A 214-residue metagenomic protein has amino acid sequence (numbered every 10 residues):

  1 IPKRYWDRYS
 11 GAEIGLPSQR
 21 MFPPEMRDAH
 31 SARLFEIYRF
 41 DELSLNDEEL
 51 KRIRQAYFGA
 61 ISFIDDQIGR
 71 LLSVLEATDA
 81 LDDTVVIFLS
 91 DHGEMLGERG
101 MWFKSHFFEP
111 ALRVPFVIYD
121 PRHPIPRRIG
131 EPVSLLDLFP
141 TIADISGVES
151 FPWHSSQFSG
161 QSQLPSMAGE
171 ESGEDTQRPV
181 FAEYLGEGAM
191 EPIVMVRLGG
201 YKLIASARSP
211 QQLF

Functional and structural regions predicted by a protein language model:
I1-D83, I87-P132, I145-P152, A205: Active-site-proximal cap/lid insertion segments
H92-E98, L136-F139, D144-F214: C-terminal cap/loop subdomain of S1 sulfatases and analogous C-terminal strand-loop tails that border
